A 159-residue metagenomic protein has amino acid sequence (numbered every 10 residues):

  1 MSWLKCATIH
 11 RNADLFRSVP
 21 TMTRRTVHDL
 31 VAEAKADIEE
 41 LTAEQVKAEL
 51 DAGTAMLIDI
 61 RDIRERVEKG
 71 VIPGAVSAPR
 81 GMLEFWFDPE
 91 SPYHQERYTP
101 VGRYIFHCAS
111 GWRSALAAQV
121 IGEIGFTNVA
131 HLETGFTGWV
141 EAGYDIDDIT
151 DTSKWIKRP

Functional and structural regions predicted by a protein language model:
S2-A55, I63-Y104, W112-P159: Rhodanese-like catalytic fold shared by cysteine-dependent sulfurtransferases and DSP/PTP-type phosphatases
I58: Active-site flanking residues adjacent to catalytic metal/cofactor-binding acidic residues
H107: Short, surface-exposed ligand- or partner-binding patches at beta-edge/loop junctions that are enriched in aromatics
